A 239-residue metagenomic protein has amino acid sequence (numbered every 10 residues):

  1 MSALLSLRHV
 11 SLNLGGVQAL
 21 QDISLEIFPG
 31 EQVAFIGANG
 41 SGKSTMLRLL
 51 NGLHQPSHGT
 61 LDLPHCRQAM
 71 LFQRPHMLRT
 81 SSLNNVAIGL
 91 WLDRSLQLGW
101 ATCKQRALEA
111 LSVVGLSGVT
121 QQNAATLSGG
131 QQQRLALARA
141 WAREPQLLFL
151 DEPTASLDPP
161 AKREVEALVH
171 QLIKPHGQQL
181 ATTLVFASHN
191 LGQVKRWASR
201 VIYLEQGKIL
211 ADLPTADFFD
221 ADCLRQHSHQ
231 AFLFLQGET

Functional and structural regions predicted by a protein language model:
I36-A38: The feature captures the beta-strand-to-loop junction immediately N-terminal to the Walker
N51: Helix-to-loop junction immediately C-terminal to a conserved catalytic motif
A101-V119: Conserved ABC ATPase "signature" region
N123-L127, Q131: Conserved ABC ATPase signature
L148-D151: Catalytic Walker B motif of ABC-type/P-loop ATPase nucleotide-binding domains
S188-H189: H-loop/switch region of ABC-family ATPase nucleotide-binding domains
K208-F232: Conserved beta-strand-loop-alpha-helix hinge in the C-terminal portion of ABC ATPase nucleotide-binding domains
